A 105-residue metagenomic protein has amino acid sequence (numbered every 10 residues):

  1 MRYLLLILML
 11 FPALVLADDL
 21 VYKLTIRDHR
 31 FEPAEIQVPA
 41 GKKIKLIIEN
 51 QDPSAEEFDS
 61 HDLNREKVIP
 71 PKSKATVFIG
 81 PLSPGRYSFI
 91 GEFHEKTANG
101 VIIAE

Functional and structural regions predicted by a protein language model:
M1-L4: Positively charged n-region of N-terminal signal peptides that target proteins for export
P12-A13: N-terminal signal peptide c-region/cleavage motif recognized by signal peptidases
L16-A17, E56: Glycine-rich phosphate-binding "P-loop"
D18-K23, R30, P70-E105: Extracellular/periplasmic metallocenter environments
H29-F31, H61: Short alpha-helix capping/helix-loop boundary micro-motifs
P33-E35, E66: Short, surface-exposed secondary-structure edge patches
E35-D52, K74-L82, S88-I90: Beta-strand cores of secreted/periplasmic/IMS beta-sandwich domains, seen most often in copper-related folds
Q51-P71, G100: Histidine- and aromatic-enriched segments that form or immediately flank copper-ligand environments
